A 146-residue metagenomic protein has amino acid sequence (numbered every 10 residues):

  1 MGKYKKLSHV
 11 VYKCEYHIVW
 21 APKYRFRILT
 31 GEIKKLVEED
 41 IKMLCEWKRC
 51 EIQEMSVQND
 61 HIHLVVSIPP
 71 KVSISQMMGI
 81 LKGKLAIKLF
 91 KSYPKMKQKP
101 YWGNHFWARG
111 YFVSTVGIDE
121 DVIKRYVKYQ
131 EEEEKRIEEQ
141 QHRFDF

Functional and structural regions predicted by a protein language model:
M1-F146: Basic nucleic-acid-binding interfaces
